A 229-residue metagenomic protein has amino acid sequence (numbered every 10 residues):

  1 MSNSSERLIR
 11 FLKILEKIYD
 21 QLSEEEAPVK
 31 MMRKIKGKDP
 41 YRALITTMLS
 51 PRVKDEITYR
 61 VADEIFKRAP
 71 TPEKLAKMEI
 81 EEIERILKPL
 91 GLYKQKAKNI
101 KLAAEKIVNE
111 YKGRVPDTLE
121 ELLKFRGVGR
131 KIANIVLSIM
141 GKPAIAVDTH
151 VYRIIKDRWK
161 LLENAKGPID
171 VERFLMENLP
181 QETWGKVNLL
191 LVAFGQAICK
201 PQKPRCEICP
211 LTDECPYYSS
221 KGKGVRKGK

Functional and structural regions predicted by a protein language model:
N3-R226: Catalytic cores of DNA base-excision repair glycosylases
